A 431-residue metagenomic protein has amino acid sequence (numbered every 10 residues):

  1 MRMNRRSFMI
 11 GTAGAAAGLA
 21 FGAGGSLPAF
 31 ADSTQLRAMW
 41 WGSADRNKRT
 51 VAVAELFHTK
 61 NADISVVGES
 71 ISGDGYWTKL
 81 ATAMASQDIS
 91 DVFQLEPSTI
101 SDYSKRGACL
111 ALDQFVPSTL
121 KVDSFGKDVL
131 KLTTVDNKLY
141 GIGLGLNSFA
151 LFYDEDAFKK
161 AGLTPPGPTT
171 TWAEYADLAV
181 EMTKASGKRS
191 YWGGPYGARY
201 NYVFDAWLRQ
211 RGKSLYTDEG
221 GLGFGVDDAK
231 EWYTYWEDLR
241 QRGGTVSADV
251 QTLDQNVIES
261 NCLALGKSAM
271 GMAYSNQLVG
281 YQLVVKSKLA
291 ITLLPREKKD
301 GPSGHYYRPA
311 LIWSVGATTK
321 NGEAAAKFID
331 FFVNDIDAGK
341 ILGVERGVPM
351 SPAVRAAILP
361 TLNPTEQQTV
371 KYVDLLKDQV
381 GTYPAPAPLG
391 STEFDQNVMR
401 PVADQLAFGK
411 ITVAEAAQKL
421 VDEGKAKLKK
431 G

Functional and structural regions predicted by a protein language model:
S7-P28: N-terminal export signals
E55, T59-K60, S65, A161 (+3 more regions): Extracytoplasmic/periplasmic substrate-recognition and gating elements
L56-F125, K159-G162, G167, S260-M270 (+5 more regions): Extracytoplasmic "Venus flytrap"/periplasmic binding protein-like
P97-S148, A290-T292, L362, Q367 (+1 more regions): Hinge/lid segment of periplasmic solute-binding proteins
L139-L144, F149, A173-G225, S268: Extracytoplasmic/periplasmic solute-binding protein
L178-E181, G220-Q251, L294: Glycine-centered hinge/linker elements that transmit conformational signals in sensory and ligand-binding systems
V279, L311, V315-E393, K430: Mature extracytoplasmic/periplasmic domains
V370-E423: C-terminal capping/gating helix-and-loop segments adjacent to ligand/active sites or protein-protein/ligand interfaces
